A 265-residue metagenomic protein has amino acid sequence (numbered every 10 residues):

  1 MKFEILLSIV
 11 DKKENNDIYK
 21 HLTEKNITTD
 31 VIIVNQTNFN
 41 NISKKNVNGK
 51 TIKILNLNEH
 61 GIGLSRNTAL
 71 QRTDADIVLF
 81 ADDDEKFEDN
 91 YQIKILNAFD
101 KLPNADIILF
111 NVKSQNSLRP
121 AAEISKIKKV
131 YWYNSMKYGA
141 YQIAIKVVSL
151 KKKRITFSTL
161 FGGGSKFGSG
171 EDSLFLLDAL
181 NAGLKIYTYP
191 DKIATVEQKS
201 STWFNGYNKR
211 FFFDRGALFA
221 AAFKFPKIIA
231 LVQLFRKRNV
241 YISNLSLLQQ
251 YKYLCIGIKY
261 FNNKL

Functional and structural regions predicted by a protein language model:
M1-D30, S43: N-proximal low-complexity "stem/linker" segments adjacent to membrane-targeting elements
L57-T73: Glycine-rich, basic loop-to-helix element that forms the pyrophosphate-binding segment of sugar-nucleotide handling
V78: Short aromatic/hydrophobic "clamp" motif used to bind/position activated sugar donors
D82-K86: The conserved acidic donor/metal-binding loop of glycosyltransferases
N90-E123: Conserved donor NDP-sugar-binding/catalytic core segment of glycosyltransferases
F157-T159, G183-T195, Y207-N208: Catalytic beta-strand/loop signature of glycosyltransferases that borders the donor
G162-L174: Acidic donor-binding loop at a coil-to-helix junction in glycosyltransferase catalytic cores that engages
G206-L265: Non-catalytic, C-terminal membrane-associated alpha-helical segments of glycosyltransferases
